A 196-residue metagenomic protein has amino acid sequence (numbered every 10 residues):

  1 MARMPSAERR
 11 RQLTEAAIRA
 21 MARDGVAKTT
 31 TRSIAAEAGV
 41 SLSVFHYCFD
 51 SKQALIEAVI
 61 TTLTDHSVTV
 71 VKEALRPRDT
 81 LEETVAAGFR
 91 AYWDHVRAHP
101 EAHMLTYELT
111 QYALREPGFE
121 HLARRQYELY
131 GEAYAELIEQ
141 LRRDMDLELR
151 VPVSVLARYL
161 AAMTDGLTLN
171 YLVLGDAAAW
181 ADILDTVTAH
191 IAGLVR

Functional and structural regions predicted by a protein language model:
M1-E8: N-terminal intrinsically disordered/low-complexity leader segments
R9-Q12, R19-A58: Helix-turn-helix
A16-R23, V70-A74, L105, L109 (+1 more regions): Solvent-exposed, amphipathic alpha-helical segments
F49, E108-R115: Short helix-capping/turn signature of helix-turn-helix
A58, K72-A102, V153-L160: Hydrophobic alpha-helical connector segments
T61-S67: Short, basic, alpha-helical segments at the C-terminal edge of helix-turn-helix-like DNA-binding modules
V68, A98-M104, P117-R143, D185: Amphipathic alpha-helical packing segments from all-alpha helical-bundle domains
G118-R124, L141-V195: Hydrophobic/aromatic-rich alpha-helical bundle segments in the mid-to-C-terminal region
